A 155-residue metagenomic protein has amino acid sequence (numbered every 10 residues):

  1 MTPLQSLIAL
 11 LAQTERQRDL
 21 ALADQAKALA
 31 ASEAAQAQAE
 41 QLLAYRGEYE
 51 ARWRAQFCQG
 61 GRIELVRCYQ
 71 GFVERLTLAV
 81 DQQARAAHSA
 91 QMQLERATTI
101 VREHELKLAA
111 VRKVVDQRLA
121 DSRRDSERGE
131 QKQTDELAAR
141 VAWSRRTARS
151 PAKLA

Functional and structural regions predicted by a protein language model:
M1-A155: Charge-rich amphipathic alpha-helical interaction elements
